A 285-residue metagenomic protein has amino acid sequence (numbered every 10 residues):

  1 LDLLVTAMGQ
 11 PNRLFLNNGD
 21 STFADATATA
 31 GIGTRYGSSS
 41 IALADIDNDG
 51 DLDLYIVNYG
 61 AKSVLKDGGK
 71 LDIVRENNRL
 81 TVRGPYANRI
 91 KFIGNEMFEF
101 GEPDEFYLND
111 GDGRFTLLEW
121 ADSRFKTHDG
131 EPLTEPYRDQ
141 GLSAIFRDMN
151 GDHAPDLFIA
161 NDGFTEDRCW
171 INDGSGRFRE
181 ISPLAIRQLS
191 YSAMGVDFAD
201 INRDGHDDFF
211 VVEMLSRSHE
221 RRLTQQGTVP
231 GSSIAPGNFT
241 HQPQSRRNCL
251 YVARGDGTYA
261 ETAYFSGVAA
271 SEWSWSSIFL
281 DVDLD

Functional and structural regions predicted by a protein language model:
L1-D285: Acidic, glycine/proline-rich Ca2+-coordinating loop motifs
